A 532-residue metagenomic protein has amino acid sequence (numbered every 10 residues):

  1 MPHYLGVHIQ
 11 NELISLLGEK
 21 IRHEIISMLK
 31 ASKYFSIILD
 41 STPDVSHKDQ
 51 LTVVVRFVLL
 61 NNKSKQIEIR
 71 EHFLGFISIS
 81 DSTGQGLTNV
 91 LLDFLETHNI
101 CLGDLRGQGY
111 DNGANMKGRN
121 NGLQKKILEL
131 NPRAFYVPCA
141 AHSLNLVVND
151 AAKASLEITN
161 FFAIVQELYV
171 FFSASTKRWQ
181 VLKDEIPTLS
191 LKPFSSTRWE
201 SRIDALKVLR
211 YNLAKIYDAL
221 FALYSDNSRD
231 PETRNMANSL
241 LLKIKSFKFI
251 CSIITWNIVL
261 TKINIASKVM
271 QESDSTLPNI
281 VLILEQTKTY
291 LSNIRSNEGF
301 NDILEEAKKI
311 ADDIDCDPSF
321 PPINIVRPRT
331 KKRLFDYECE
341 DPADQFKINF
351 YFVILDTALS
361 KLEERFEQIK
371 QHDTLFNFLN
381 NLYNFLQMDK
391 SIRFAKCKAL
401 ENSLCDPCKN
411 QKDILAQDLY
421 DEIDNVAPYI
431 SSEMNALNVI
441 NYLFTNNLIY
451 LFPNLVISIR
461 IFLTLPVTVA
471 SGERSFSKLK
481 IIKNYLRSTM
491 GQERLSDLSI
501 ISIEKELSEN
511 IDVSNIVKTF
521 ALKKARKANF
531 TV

Functional and structural regions predicted by a protein language model:
M1-V532: Alpha-helical structural modules in large enzymes and assemblies
